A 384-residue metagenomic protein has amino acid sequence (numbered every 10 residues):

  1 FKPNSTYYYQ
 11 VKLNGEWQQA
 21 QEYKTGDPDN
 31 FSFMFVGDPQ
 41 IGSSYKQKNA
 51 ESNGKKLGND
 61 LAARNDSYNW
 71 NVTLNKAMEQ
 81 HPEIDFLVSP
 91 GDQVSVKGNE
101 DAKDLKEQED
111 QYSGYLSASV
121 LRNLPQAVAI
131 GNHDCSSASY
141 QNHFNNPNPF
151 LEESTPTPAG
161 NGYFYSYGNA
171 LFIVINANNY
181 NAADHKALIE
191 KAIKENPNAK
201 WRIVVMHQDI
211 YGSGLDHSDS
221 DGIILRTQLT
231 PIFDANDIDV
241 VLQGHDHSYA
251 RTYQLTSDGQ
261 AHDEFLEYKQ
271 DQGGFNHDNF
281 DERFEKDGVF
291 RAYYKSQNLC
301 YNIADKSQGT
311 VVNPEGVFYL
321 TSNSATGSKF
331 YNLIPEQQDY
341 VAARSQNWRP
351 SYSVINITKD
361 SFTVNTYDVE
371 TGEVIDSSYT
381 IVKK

Functional and structural regions predicted by a protein language model:
P3-T6, Q10-D101: N-terminal active-site segment of His-dependent metallophosphoesterases
T6-E22, K48, K55-D60, N99-R202 (+3 more regions): Extended active-site neighborhood of metal-dependent phosphoesterases/phosphodiesterases
F35, S89, S166-Y167, I357-K359 (+1 more regions): Generic beta-strand structural signal
F35-G37, F86-D92, Q126-N132, I175-N176 (+3 more regions): Active-site neighborhood of phospho(di)ester-bond hydrolases with catalytic His/Asp-centered motifs
S43, S95-K97, C135-S137, N181-A182 (+4 more regions): Flexible loop/turn segments at secondary-structure boundaries
P90-K97, N196-D216: Short acidic, glycine-rich surface-loop motifs adjacent to enzyme active sites
D110-A118, I224-D246, R349-P350: Catalytic-core region of carbohydrate-active enzymes that cleave or remodel glycosidic bonds
A170-L171, M206-I210, P335-S378: Extracellular low-complexity, Gly/Ser/Thr-rich intrinsically disordered linkers and protease-sensitive activation/hinge
